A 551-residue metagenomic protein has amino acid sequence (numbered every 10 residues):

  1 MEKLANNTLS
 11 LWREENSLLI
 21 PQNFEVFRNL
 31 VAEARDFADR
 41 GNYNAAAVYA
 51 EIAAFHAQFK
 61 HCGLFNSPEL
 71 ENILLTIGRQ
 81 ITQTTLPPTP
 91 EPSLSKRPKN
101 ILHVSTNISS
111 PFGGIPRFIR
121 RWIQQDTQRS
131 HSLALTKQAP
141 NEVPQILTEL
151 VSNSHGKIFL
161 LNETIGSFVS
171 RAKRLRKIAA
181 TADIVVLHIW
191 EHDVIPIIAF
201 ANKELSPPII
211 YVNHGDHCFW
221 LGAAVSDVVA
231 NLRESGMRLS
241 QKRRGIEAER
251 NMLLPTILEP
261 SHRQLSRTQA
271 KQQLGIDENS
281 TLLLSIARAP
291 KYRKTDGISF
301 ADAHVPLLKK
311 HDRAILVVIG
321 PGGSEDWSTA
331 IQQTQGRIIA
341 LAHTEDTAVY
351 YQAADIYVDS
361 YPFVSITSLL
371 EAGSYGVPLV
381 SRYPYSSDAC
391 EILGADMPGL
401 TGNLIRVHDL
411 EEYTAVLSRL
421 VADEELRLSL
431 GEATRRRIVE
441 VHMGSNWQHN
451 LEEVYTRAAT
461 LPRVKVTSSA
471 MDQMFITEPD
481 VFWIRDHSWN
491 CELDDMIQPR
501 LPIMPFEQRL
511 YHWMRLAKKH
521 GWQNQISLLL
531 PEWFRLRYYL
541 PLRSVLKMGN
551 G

Functional and structural regions predicted by a protein language model:
E2-G156, Q525-G551: N-terminal subdomain of nucleotide-sugar transferases
L11-E15, P21-Q22, R28-A46, V416 (+1 more regions): C-terminal amphipathic helix plus adjacent low-complexity, charged tail appended to glycosyltransferase catalytic
A34-A45, Y49, H103, R176-D193 (+1 more regions): Short N-terminal targeting/anchoring amphipathic segment
F55-P68, L221-N251: A short, active-site helix/loop in glycosyltransferases that binds the activated sugar's phosphate group
G114-Q124, S132, M237-G336, A340: Conserved catalytic-core segment of nucleotide-activated headgroup transferases in glycan assembly
E163-A172, P321-E325, I338-Y351, V364-S365: Conserved active-site histidine-acidic residue motif and adjacent donor-binding/catalytic loop of glycosyltransferases
A180-V186, Q352-S365, V377: Acidic donor-binding loop of glycosyltransferase active sites
S360-L428, E432, R437: Catalytic binding pocket for nucleotide-activated donors in carbohydrate/polymer assembly enzymes
